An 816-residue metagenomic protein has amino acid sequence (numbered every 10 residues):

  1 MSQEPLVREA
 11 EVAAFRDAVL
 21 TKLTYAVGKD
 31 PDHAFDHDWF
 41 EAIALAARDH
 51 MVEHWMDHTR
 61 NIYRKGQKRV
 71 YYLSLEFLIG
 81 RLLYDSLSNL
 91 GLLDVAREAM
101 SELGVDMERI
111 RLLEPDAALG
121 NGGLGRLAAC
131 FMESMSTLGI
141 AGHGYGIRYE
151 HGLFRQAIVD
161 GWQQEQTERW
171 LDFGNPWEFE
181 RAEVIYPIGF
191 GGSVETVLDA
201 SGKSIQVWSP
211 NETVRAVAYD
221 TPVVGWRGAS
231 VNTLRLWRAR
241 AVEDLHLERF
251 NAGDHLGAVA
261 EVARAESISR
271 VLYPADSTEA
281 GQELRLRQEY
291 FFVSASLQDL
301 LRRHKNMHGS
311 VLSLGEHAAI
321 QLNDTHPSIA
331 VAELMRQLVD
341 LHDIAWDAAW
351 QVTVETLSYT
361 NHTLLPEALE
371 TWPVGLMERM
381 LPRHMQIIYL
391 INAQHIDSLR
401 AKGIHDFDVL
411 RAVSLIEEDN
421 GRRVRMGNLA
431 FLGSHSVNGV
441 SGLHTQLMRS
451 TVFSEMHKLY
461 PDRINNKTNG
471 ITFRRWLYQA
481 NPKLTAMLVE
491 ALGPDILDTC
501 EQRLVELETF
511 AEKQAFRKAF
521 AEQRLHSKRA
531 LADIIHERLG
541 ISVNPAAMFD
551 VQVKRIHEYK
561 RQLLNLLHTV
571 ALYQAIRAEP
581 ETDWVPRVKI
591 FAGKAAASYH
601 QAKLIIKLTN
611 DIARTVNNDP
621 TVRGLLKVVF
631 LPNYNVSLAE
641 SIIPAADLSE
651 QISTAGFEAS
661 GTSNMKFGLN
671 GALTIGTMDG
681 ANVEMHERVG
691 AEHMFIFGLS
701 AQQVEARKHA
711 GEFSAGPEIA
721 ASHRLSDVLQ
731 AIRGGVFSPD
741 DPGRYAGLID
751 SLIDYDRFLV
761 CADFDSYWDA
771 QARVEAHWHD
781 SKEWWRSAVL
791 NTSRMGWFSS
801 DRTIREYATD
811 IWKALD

Functional and structural regions predicted by a protein language model:
M1-D816: A conserved ligand/cofactor-binding region detector
